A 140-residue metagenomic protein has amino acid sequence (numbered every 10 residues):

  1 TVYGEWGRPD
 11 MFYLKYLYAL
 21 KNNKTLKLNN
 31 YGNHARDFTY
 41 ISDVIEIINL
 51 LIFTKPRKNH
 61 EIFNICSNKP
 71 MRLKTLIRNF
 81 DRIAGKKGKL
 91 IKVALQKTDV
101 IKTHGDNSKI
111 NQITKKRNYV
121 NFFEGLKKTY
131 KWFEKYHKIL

Functional and structural regions predicted by a protein language model:
T1-F12, A35: Flexible, glycine-rich beta-alpha linker
Y18-L140: C-terminal substrate-binding subdomain of Rossmann-fold SDR/epimerase-dehydratase oxidoreductases
